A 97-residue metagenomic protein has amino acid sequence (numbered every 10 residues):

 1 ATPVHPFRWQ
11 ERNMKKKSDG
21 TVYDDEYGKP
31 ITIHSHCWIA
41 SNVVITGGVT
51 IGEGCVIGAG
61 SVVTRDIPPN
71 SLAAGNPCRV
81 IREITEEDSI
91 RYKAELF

Functional and structural regions predicted by a protein language model:
A1-I45, I84-T85: Flexible, glycine/small-residue-enriched loop-and-beta-strand segment within the central core of proteins
A1-T2, K29, H34-S35, A40-S41 (+6 more regions): Left-handed beta-helix
R8, R12, R65, R79-R82 (+1 more regions): Arginine residue identity/basic-tract feature
W9-Q10, C55, A74, S89: Short secondary-structure boundary/hinge segments and terminal tails
N70-S71, P77-K93: Conserved beta-strand-loop-alpha-helix hinge in the C-terminal portion of ABC ATPase nucleotide-binding domains
